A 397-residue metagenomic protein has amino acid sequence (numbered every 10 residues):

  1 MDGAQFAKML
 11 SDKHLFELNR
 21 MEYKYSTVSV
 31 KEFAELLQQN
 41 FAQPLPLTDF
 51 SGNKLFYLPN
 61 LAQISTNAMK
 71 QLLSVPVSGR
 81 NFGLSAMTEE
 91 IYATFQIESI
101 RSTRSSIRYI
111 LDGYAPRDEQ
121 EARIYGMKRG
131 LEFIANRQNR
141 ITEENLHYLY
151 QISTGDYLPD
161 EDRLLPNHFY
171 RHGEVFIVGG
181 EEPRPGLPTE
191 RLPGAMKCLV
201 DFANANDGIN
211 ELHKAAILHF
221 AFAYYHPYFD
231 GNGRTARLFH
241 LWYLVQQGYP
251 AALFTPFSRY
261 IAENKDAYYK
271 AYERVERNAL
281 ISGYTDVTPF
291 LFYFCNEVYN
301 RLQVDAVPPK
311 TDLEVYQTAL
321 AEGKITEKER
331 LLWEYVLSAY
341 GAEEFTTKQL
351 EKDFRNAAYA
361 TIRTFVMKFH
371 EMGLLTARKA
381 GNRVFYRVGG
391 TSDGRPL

Functional and structural regions predicted by a protein language model:
M1-F229, G233-L397: FIC/Doc superfamily catalytic core
